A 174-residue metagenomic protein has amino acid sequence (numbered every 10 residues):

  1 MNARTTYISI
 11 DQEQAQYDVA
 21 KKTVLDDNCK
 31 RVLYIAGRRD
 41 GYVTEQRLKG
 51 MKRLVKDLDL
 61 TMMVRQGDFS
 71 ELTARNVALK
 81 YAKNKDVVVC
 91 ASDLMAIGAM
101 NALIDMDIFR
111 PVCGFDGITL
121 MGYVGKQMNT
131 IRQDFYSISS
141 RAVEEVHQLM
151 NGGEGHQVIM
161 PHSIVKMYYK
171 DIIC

Functional and structural regions predicted by a protein language model:
N2-T6, M121-V124: A short acidic, helix-capping loop that chelates divalent metal ions and anchors anionic groups
R4, D59-T61, F109, Q127: A generic structural signal for alpha->beta connector loops
T5, K30, D86-V87: Conserved acidic residues
Y7-D18, Y34-K56, L60-V77, C90-I97 (+3 more regions): Hinge/beta->alpha junction and helix N-cap segments in small-molecule ligand-binding domains
K21-V32: Nucleotide donor/acceptor-binding cores
D26-D27, K80-K83: Phosphate/pyrophosphate-binding loops at sites that engage ATP/ADP/AMP, CoA/4′-phosphopantetheine, polyphosphate
K83-V87, A91-C174: Flexible loop/turn connectors
